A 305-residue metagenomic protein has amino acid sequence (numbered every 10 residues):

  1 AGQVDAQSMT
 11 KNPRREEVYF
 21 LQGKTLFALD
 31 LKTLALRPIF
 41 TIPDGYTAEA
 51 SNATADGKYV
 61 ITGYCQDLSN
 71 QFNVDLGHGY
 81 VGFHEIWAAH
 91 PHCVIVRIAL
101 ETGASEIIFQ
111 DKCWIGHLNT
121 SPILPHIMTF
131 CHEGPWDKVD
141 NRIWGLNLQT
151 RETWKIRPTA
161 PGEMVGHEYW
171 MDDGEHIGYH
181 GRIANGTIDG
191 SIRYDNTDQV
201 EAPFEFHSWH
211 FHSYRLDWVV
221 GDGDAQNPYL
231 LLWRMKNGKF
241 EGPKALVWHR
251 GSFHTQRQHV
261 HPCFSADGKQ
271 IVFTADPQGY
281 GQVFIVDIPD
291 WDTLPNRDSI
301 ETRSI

Functional and structural regions predicted by a protein language model:
A1, A35-T41, A104-F109, E152-P158 (+3 more regions): A short beta-strand motif characteristic of beta-propeller blades
G2-C93, I107-Q110: Asp-box/WD-like beta-propeller blade repeats and closely related beta-sheet repeat scaffolds
Q3, Q7-E17, L21, A50-Y59 (+4 more regions): Blade-terminus and WD-like Trp-Asp/Gly-His loop motifs, strongest in beta-propeller folds
Q3-V4, D44-A50, I115-H117, P161-V165 (+1 more regions): Short glycine-/Asp-/Thr-/Trp-enriched loop segments that recur within the blades of beta-propeller repeat domains
N12, E17-T25, D30, I61-L68 (+7 more regions): Beta-strand C-termini and the immediately following turn/loop, strongest in propeller blades
L31-L34, A99-G103, N147-R151, Y194-T197 (+2 more regions): Short loop/turn segments that connect beta-strands within beta-propeller blades
A160-M164, E201-Y214, K239-F264, D298-S304: Conserved blade-ending motifs and adjacent loop-strand segments that build the rim/top face of beta-propeller domains
Q258-I305: Blade-level signature of beta-propeller repeat domains, shared across WD40, Kelch, NHL, RCC1 and BNR/Asp-box propellers
